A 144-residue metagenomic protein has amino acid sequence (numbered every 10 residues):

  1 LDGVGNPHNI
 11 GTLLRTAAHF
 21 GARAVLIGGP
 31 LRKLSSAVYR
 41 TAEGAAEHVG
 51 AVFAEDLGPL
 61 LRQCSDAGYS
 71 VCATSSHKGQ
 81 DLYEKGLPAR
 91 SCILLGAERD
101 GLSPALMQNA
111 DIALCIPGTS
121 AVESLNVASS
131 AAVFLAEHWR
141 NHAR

Functional and structural regions predicted by a protein language model:
L1-Q80: RNA substrate-binding interface of SAM-dependent RNA methyltransferases
H19, L34-A45, P104-R144: Structured adenosyl-cofactor binding patch, chiefly the S-adenosyl-L-methionine
R23, S91, D111: Conserved acidic residues
D66, R90, Q108-N109: Alpha-helix C-terminal capping/helix-to-coil transition sites in glycosyltransferase folds
G86-L87, L106: Structural alpha-helical scaffold elements that stabilize or flank donor/cofactor-binding regions in carbohydrate
G101: NAD(P)H-binding Rossmann-fold N-terminus in SDR/SDR-like oxidoreductases, specifically the glycine-rich beta1-alpha1
